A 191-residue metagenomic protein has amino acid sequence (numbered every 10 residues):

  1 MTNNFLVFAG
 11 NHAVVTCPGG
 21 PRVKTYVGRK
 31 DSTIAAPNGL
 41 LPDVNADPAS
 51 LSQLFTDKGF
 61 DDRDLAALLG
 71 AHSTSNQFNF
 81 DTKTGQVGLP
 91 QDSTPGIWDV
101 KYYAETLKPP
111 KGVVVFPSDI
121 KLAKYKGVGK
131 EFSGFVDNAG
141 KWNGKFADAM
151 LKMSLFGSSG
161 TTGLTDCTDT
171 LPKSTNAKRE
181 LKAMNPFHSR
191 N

Functional and structural regions predicted by a protein language model:
M1-N191: Catalytic cores of secreted/periplasmic or lumenal enzymes
